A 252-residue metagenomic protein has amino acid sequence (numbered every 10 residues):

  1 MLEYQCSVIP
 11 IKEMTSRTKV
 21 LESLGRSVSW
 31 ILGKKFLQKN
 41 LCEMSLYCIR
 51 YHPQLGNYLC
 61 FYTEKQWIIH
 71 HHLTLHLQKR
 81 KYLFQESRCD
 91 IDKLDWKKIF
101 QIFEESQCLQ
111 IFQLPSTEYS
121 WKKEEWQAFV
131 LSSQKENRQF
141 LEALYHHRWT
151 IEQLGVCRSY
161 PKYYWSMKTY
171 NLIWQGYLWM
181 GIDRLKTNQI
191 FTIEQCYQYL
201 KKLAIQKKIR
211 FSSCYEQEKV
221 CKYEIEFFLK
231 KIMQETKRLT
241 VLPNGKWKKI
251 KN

Functional and structural regions predicted by a protein language model:
M1-P10, R17, L21, V28-W30: Conserved catalytic cores of phosphodiester-cleaving nucleases, focusing on short active-site segments
V8-K12, L37-Q38: Acidic-and-aromatic substrate-binding clefts and catalytic sites of carbohydrate-active enzymes
K12-T15, E226-F227: Residue-level marker for well-ordered alpha-helical positions
S16-R17, M44: Short, glycine/charged-enriched secondary-structure capping and boundary segments
V20-S23, K231: Alpha-helical scaffold elements within enzyme catalytic domains, especially in hydrolases
R26-V28, L32, Y58: Internal, well-ordered alpha/beta segment that forms a basic, Gly-enriched binding/recognition surface
F36-R50: Glycine-rich, charge-decorated loop segments at or immediately adjacent to ligand/cofactor-binding or catalytic sites
Y47-N252: Non-catalytic C-terminal interaction segments of nucleic acid-processing enzymes
